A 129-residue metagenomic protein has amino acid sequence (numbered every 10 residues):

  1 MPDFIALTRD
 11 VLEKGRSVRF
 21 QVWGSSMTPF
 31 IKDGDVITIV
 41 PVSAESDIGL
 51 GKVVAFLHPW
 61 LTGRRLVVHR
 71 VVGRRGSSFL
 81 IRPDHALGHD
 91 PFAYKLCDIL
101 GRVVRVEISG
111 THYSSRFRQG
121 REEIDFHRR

Functional and structural regions predicted by a protein language model:
M1-R129: Extended hydrophobic leader/signal-anchor segments used for secretion and membrane insertion
